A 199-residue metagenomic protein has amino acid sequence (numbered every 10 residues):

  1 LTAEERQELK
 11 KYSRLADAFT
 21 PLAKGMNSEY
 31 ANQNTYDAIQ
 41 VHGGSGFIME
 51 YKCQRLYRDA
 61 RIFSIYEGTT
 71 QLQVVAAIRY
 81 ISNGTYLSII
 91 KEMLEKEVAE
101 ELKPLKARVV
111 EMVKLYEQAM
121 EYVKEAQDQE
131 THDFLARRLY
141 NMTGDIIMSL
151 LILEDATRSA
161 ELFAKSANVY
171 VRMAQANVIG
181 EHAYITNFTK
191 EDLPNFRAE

Functional and structural regions predicted by a protein language model:
L1-E199: Flavin-dependent oxidoreductase catalytic core characteristic of acyl-CoA dehydrogenase/oxidase-like enzymes
